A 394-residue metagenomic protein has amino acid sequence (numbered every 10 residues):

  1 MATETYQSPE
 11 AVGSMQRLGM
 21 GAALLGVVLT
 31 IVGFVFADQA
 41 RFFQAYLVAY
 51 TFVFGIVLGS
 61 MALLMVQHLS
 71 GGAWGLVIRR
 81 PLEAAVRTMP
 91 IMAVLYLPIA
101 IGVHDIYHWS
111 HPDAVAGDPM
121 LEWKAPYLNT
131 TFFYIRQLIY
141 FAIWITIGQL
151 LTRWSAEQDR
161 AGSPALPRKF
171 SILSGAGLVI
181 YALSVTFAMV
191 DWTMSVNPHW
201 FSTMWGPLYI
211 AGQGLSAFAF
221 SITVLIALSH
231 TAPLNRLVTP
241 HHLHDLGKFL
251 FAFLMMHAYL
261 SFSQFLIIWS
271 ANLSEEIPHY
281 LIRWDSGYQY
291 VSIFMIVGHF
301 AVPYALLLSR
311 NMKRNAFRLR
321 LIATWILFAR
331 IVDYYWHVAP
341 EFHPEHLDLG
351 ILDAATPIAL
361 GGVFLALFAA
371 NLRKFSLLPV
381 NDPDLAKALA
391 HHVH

Functional and structural regions predicted by a protein language model:
M1-V57, A125, H392-H394: N-terminal regions that are enriched for targeting/export leaders and immediately downstream pro/stem segments
E10-T30, K124, T130-M295, L385: Long, contiguous internal "core" modules enriched in hydrophobic/ aromatic residues
A11, G117-D118, G298-V302, L307-H394: TerminUS-proximal long segments
A23-A40, G59-M61, I99-D105, G148-Q149 (+3 more regions): Alpha-helical transmembrane segments of multi-pass membrane proteins
F43-Y50, I78-R80, N197-I210, L281 (+1 more regions): Non-cytosolic membrane-interface motifs at loop->transmembrane helix junctions
V53-R160, S174-G177: Transmembrane-helix bundle segments that line or gate the permeation/cavity pathway in multi-pass membrane proteins
I56-M65, A93-P98, Q137-Q149, A211-I226 (+2 more regions): Hydrophobic cores of alpha-helical transmembrane segments in multi-pass inner/ER membrane proteins, independent
R87-V103, A252-S261, L321-A329: Hydrophobic alpha-helical membrane-insertion segments
